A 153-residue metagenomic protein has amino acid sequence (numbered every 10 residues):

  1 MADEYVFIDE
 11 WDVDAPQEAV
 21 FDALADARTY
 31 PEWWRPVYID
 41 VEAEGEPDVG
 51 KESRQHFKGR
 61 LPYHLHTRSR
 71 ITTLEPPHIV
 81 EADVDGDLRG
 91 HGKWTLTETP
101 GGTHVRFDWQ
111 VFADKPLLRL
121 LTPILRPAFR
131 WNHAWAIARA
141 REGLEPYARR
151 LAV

Functional and structural regions predicted by a protein language model:
M1-D48, V153: Hydrophobic ligand-binding cavity/cleft-lining segments
D12, T72-T73, T95-T97: Well-ordered beta-strand positions
P16-A19, N132, A136: Short amphipathic alpha-helical segments
A23, H64, L117-L118: Alpha-helix N-cap/helix-start motif
E32, V41-H91, G101-H104, W135 (+1 more regions): Glycine-rich portal/gate segments that line the openings of hydrophobic small-molecule binding cavities
D83-W135: Beta-strand/loop substructures that line and gate deep hydrophobic ligand-binding cavities in soluble
